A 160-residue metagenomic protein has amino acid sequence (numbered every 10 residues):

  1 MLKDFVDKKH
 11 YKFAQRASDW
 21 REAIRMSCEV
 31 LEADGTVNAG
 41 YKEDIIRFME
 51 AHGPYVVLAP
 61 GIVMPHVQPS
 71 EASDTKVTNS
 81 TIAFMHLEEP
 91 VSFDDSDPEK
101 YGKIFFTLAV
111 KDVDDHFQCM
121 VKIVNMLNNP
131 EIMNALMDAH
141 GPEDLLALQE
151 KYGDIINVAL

Functional and structural regions predicted by a protein language model:
M1-L160: Cytosolic covalent-transfer regions centered on His/Cys nucleophiles that carry phosphoryl or persulfide groups
